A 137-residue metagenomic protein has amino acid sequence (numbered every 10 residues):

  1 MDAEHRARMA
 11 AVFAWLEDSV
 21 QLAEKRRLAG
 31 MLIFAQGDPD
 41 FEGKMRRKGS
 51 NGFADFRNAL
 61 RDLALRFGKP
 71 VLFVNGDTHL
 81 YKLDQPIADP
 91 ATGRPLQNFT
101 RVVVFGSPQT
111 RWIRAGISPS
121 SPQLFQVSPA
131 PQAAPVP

Functional and structural regions predicted by a protein language model:
M1-I87: His/acidic metal-ligating clusters that form di-metal
L80-P137: Binuclear metal-dependent phosphoesterase catalytic core
